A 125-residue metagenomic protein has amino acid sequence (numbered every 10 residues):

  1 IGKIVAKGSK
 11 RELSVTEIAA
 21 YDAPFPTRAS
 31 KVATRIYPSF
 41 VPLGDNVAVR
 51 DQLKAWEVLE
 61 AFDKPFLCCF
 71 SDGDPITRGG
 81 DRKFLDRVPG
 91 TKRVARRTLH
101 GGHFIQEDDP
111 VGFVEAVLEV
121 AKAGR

Functional and structural regions predicted by a protein language model:
I1-Y37, V41, A48-L53: Helix-rich cap/lid subdomain of alpha/beta-hydrolase
K3, A20, I36, K54 (+3 more regions): Alpha-helical elements of Rossmann-like donor-binding domains used by nucleotide-donor carbohydrate transfer enzymes
Y21, F25, I36-F40, F70 (+3 more regions): Tryptophan-centric aromatic hotspots in well-structured domains and transmembrane helices
Y21, T34, L59, C68-S71 (+3 more regions): Generic structural signal for small/hydrophobic residues in well-ordered secondary structure, especially within
S39, L43, D72-I76, G102-F104 (+1 more regions): Short, solvent-exposed loop/turn segments at secondary-structure junctions
K54-F62: Serine-hydrolase catalytic core
D63-G101: Conserved loop-alpha-helix segment in the C-terminal half of the alpha/beta-hydrolase fold that carries the catalytic
T91-R125: Catalytic active-site module of serine/aspartate enzymes centered on a nucleophile-bearing elbow/loop
